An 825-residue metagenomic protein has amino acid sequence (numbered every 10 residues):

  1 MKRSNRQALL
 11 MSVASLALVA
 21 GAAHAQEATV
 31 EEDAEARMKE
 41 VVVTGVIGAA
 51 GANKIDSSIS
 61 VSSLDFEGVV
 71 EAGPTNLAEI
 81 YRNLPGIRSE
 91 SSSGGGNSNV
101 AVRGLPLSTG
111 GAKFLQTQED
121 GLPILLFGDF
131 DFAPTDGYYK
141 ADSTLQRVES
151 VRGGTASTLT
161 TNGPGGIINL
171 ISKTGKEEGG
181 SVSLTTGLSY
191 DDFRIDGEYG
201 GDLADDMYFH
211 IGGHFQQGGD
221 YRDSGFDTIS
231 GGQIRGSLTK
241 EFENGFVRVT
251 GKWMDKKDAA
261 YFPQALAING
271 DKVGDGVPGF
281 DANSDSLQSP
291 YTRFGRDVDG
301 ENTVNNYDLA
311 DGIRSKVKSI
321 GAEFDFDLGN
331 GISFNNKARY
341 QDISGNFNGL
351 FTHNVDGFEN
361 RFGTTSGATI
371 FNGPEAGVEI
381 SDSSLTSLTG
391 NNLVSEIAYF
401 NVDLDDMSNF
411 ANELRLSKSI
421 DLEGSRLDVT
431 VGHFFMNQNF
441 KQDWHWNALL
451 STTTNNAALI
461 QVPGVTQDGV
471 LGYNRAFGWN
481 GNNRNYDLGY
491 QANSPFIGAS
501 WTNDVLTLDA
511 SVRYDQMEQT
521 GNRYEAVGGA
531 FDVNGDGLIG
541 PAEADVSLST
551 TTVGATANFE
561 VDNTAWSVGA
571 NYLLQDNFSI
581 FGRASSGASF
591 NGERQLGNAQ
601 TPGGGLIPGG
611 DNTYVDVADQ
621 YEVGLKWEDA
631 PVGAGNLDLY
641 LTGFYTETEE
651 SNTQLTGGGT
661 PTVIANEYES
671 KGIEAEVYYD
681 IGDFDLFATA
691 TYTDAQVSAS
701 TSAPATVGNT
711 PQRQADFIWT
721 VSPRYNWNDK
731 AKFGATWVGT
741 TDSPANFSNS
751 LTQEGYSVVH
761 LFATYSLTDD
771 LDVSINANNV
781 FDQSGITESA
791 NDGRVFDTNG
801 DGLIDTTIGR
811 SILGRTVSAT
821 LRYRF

Functional and structural regions predicted by a protein language model:
M1-G86, Y668, Y679, A699-A703: N-terminal Sec signal peptide and the immediately downstream disordered periplasmic leader that contains the TonB box
A28, D33, S58, A78-P123: Extracytoplasmic beta-strand/coil segments of soluble accessory domains associated with Gram-negative outer-membrane
V30-E32, R37, V505, P631-T656 (+2 more regions): Gram-negative outer-membrane beta-barrel transporters
P123-R152: Short acidic/polar hinge/loop motifs at secondary-structure boundaries that mediate gating or recognition
I167-D202, I211-G225, T736: Short strand-turn segments of transmembrane beta-barrel domains in outer membranes, especially the first one or two
T228, I234, T239-E241, F246-S319 (+4 more regions): Acidic/polar loop-and-plug regions of large Gram-negative outer-membrane beta-barrel proteins
M407, R426-H445, L450-T453, V462-D468 (+3 more regions): Structural signature of Gram-negative outer-membrane beta-barrels, strongest in the C-terminal barrel of TonB-dependent
K730, T740-P744, Y765-F825: C-terminal beta-signal and adjacent terminal beta-strands/loops of Gram-negative outer-membrane beta-barrel proteins
